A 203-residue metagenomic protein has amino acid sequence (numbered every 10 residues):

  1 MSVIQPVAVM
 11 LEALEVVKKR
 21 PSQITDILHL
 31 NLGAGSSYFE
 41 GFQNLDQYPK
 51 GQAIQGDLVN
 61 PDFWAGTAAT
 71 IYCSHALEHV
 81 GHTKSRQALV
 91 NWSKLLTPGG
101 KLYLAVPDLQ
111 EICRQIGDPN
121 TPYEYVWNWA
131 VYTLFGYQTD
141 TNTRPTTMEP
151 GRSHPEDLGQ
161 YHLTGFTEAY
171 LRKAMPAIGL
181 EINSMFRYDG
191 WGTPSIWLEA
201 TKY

Functional and structural regions predicted by a protein language model:
M1-D26: Membrane-proximal basic amphipathic "stem/tether" segments
V3-I4, D26-L32, S153-L158: Short low-complexity stretches enriched in small and charged residues
K18-R20, G33, N60-D62, R187-D189: Short, flexible, glycine/charge-rich loop motifs used to bind or transfer phosphoryl groups or to couple energy/partner
I27-E111, L198-K202: Conserved SAM-binding loop
K84-T97, K101-Y203: S-adenosyl-L-methionine-dependent methyltransferase catalytic module, highlighting the catalytic core
